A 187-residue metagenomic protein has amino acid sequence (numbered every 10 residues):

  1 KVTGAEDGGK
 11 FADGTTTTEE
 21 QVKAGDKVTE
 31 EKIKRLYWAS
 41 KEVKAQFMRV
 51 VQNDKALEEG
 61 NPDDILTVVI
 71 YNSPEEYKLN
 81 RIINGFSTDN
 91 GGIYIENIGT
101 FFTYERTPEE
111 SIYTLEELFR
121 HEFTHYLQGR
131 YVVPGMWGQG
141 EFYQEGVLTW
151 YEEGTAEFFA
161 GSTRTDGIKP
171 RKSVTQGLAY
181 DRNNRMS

Functional and structural regions predicted by a protein language model:
G4-E42: Fold-level signature of zinc-dependent metallopeptidase catalytic domains
F11-T15, E59-P62, G92-E96, L118-F119 (+1 more regions): Extracellular/periplasmic catalytic domains that process cell-envelope and extracellular macromolecules
G25, V69-S73, Y104-R106, G129: Active-site-proximal beta-strand/loop segments in catalytic clefts of secreted hydrolases
E30-E31, E76-N80, D166: Short, solvent-exposed loop/turn elements at domain surfaces
L36-N97: Auxiliary, metal-adjacent structural segments of Zn-dependent hydrolase domains
N97-S173: Zinc-dependent metallopeptidase catalytic helix centered on the HExxH motif and its immediate flanking segment
